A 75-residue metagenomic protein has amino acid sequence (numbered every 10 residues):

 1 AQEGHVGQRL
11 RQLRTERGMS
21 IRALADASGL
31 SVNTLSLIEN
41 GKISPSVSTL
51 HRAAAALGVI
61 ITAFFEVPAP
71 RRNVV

Functional and structural regions predicted by a protein language model:
A1-H5: A detector for short, charged/polar N-terminal pre-domain segments
Q8-D26: Short basic helix-loop element that most often maps to the first helix and adjoining turn of HTH DNA-binding modules
V32, S36-V75: Internal alpha/beta loop-helix hairpins
